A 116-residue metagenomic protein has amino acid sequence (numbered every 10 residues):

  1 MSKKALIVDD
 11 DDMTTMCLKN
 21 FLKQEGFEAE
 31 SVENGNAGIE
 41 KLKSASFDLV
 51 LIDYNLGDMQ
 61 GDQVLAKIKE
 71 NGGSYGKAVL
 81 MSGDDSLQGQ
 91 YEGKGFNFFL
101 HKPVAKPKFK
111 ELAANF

Functional and structural regions predicted by a protein language model:
D12-E30: Two-component/phosphorelay signaling modules centered on CheY-like receiver
S31-L49: Acidic, metal-coordinating helix/loop segments flanking the phosphotransfer/catalytic sites of two-component signaling
N34, Q60-Q63: Acidic catalytic/metal-coordinating carboxylates
D53: Active-site residues of response regulator receiver
G57: The feature encodes the CheY-like receiver
D62-S74: Short amphipathic alpha-helix used as the core "switch/output" element in two-component signaling
Q63, D84-F99, E111: Alpha4 helix (beta4-alpha4-beta5 surface) of REC/receiver domains from two-component response regulators
